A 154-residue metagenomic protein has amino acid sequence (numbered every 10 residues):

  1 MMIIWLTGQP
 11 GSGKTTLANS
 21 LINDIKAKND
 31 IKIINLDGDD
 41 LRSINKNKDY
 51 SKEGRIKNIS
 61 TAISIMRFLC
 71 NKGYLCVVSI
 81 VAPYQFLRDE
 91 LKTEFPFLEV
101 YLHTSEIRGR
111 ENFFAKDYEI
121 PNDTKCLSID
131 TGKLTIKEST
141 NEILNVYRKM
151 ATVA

Functional and structural regions predicted by a protein language model:
M1: Catalytic phosphate/metal-binding cores of nucleic-acid and nucleotide-processing enzymes, i.e., regions that mediate
I4-L6: Hydrophobic anchor at the beta1->P-loop junction of P-loop NTPases
P10: The conserved Walker
K14: Conserved lysine of the Walker
A18-S64: Conserved substrate/cofactor phosphate-moiety recognition/catalytic segment in nucleotide-dependent phosphotransferases
I33-N35, F97-Y101, C126-S128: Conserved beta-strand scaffold positions in the cores of enzyme catalytic domains, especially in NTP/NDP-utilizing
I44, K52-I107: Glycine-rich phosphate-binding loop used to anchor ATP phosphates in small-molecule kinases, encompassing both
H103-A154: Small-molecule kinase domains that catalyze NTP-dependent phosphoryl transfer to phosphate-bearing small molecules
